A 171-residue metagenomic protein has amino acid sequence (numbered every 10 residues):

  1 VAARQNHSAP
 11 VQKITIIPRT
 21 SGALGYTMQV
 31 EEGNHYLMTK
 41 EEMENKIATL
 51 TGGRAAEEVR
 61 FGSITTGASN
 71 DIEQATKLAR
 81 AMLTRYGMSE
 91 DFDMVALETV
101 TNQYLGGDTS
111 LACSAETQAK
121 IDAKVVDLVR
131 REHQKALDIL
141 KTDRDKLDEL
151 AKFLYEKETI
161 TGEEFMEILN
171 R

Functional and structural regions predicted by a protein language model:
A2-R171: Soluble catalytic regions of large protease machineries
